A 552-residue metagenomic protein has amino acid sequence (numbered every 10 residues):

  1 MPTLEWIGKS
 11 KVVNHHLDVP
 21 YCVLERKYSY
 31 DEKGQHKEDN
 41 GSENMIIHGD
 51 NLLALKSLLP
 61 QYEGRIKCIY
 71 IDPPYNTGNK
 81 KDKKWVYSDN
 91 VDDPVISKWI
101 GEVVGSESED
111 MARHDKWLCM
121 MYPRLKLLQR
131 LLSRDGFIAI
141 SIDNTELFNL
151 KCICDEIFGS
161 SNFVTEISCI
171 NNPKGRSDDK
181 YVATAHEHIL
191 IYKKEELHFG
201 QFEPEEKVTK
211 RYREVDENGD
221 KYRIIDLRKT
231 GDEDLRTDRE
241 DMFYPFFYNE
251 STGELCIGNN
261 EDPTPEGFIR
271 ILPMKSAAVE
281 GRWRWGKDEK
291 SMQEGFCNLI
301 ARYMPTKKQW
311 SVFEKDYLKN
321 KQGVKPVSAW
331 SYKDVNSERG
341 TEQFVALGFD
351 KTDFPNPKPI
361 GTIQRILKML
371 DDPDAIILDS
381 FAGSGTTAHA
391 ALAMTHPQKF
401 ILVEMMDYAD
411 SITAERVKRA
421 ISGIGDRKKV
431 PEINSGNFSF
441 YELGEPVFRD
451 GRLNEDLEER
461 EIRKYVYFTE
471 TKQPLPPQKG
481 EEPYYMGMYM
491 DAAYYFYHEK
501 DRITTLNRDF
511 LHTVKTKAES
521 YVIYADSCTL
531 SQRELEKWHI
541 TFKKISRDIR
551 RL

Functional and structural regions predicted by a protein language model:
M1-N44, L52-L53, L58-K67, Y75 (+8 more regions): Accessory, often C-terminal, charged low-complexity segments
G49: Cofactor-binding loops of NAD(P)H-dependent oxidoreductases, dominated by short-chain dehydrogenase/reductases
I71, A375-M394: A phosphate-binding catalytic loop at a beta-strand-loop-alpha-helix junction that coordinates phosphoryl groups
P73-Y75, I142-D143, F381-A382: Conserved Walker B
K84-A112: Aromatic- and acidic-residue-enriched carbohydrate-binding clefts of CAZyme catalytic domains
P94-V104, S331-F344, A391: Active-site-adjacent bridging/hinge elements
M111-D115, A346-K351: Active-site-adjacent structural elements in folded domains
D350-G361: Conserved SAM-binding loop and adjacent beta-strand
